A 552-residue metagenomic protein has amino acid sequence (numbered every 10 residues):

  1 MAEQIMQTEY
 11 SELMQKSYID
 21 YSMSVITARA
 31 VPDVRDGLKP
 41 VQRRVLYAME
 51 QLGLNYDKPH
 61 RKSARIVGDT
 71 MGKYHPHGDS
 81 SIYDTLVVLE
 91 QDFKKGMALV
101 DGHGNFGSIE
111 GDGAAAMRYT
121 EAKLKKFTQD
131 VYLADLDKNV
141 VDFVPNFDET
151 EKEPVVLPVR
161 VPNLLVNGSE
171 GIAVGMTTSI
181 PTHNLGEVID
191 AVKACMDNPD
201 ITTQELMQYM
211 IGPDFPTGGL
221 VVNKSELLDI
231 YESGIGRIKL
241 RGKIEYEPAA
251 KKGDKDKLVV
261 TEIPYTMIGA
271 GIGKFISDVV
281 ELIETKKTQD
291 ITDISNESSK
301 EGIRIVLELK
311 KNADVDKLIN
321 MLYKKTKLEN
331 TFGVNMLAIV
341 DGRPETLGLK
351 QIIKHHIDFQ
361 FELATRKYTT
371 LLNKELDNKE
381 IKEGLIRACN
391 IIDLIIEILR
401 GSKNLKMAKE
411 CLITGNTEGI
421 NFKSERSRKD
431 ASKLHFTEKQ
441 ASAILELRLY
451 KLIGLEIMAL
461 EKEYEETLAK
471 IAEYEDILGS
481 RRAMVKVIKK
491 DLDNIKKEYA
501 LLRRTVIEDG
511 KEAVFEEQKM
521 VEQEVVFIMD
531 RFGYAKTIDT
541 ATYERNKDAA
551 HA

Functional and structural regions predicted by a protein language model:
M1-K239, R304-V306, D548, A552: Catalytic phosphate-handling regions of large nucleic-acid enzymes and associated NTPases
E3-I5, E9-Y10, E170, M176-A552: C-terminal interaction appendages of subunits in large macromolecular complexes
